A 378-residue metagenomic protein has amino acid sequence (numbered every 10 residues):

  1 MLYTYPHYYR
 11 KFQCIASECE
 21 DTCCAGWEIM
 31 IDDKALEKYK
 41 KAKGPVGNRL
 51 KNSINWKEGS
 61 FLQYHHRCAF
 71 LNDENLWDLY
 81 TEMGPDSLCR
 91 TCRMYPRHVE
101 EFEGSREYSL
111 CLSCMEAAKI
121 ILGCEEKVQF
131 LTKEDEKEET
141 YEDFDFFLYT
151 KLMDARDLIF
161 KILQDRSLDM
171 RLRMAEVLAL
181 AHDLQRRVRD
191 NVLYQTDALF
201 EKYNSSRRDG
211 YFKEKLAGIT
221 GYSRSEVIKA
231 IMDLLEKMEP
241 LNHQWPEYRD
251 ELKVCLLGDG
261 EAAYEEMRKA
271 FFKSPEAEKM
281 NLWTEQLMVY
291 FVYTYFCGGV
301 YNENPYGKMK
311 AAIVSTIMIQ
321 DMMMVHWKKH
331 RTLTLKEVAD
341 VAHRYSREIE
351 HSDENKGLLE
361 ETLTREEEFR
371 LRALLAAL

Functional and structural regions predicted by a protein language model:
M1-V46: General N-terminal leader/first-domain-start detector
T4-Y5, D73, V300-Y301: Short linear interaction motifs
K11-I29, L62-H98, C111-A118: Local cysteine-cluster metal-coordination motifs and their immediate loop/turn environment, predominantly Fe-S cluster
C14, E82, D145, Y149 (+1 more regions): Short, charged/polar micro-motifs that form catalytic or ligand-binding hotspots
A16, E20, R156, A312-T316: Short runs of predominantly hydrophobic/aromatic residues within well-ordered alpha helices that form helix-helix
W27-E74: Membrane helical hairpin/interfacial module
M83-D183: Internal, well-ordered alpha/beta segment that forms a basic, Gly-enriched binding/recognition surface
L168-L378: Hydrophobic, aromatic-lined core segments that form the binding pocket/scaffold for planar heteroaromatic ligands
